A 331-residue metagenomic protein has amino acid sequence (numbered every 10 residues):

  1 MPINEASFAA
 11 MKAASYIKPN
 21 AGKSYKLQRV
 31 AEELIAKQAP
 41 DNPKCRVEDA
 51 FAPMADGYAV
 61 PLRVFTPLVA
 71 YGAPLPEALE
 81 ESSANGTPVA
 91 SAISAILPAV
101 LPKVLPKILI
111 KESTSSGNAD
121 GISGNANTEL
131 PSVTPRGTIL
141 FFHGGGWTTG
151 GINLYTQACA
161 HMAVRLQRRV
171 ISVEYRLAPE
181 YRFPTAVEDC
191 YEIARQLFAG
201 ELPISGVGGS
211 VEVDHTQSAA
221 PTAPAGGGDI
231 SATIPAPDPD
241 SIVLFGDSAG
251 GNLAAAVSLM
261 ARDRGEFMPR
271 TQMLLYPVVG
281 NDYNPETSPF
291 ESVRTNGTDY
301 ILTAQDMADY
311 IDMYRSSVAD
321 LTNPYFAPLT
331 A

Functional and structural regions predicted by a protein language model:
P2, A9, S15-G22, I35-Q38 (+1 more regions): Alpha/beta-hydrolase superfamily serine-hydrolase fold, recognizing
L27-E32, M307: A general structural signal for well-ordered alpha-helical segments in protein cores
